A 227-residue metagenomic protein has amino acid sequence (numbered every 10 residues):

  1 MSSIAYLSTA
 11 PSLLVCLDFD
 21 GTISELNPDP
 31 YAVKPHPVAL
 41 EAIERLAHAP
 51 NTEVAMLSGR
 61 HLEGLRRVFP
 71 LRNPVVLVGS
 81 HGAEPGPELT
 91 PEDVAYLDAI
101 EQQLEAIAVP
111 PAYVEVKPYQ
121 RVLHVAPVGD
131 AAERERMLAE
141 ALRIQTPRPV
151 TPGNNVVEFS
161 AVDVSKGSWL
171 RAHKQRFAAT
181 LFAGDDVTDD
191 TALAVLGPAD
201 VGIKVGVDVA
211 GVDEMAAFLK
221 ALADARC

Functional and structural regions predicted by a protein language model:
M1-F19, I23-Y31, V38, P70 (+1 more regions): Non-catalytic pre-domain segments flanking phosphatase-related domains
A10, V162, G167-C227: Mg2+-dependent phosphoryl-transfer enzymes with acidic/Ser/Thr/Gly-rich catalytic loops
L26-P28, V33-K117: Active-site phosphate-binding/coordination module
L71-N73, T146, V195-A199: Short, structured coil segments at secondary-structure junctions
V78-Q102, P147-F177: Substrate-recognition "cap/lid" segment bordering the active-site pocket of phosphatases
I100-A106, R134-Q145: Short amphipathic alpha-helices in soluble, non-transmembrane regions that often serve as interface/regulatory elements
V114-V128, P149-S160: Charged, glycine-interspersed solvent-exposed loop segments at helix/strand-loop junctions that cap or gate access
